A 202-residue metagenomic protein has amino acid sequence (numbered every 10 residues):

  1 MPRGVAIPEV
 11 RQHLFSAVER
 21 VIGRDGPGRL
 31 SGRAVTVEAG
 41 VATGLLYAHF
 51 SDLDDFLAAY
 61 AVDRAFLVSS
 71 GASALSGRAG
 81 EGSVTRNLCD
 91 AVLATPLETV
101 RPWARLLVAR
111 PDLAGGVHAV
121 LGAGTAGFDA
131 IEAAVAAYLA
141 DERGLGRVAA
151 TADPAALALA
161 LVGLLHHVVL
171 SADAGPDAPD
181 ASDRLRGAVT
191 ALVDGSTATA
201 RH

Functional and structural regions predicted by a protein language model:
M1-Q12, T197-H202: Actinobacteria-biased recognition of intrinsically disordered, low-complexity terminal regions
H13, A17-D55, A59: Helix-turn-helix
P27, V148-A149: Conserved hydrophobic residue
G32, A61-S69: Short, basic, alpha-helical segments at the C-terminal edge of helix-turn-helix-like DNA-binding modules
A59, A72-P102, L157-A158: Hydrophobic alpha-helical connector segments
G77, C89-T99, R105-G115, G187-S196: Helix-loop "lid/cap" segments that line or gate small-molecule binding pockets
L97-A109, G115-L145, P154-L159, D183: Amphipathic alpha-helical packing segments from all-alpha helical-bundle domains
L97-E98, A137-D141, A158-P179, A191-H202: Amphipathic C-terminal alpha-helical segment
